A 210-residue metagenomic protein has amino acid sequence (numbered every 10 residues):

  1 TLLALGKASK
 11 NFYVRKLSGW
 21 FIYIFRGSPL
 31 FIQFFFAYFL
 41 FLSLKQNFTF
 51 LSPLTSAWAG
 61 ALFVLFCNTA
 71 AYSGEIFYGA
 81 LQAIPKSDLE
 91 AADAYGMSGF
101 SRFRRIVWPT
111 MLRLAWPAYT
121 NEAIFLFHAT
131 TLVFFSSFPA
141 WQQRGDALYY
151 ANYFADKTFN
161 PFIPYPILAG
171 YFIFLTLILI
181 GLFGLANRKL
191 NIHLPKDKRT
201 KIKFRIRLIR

Functional and structural regions predicted by a protein language model:
T1-R210: Transmembrane alpha-helices and adjacent helix-loop boundaries
